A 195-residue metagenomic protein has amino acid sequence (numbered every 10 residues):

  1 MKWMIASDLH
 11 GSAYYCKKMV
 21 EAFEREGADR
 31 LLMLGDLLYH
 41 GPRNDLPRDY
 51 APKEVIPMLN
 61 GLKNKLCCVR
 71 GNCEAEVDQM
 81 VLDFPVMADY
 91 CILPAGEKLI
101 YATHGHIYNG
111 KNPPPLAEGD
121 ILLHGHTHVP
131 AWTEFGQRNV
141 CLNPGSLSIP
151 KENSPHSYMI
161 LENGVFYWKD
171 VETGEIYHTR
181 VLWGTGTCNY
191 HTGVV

Functional and structural regions predicted by a protein language model:
K2-A95: Core catalytic region of metal-dependent phosphoesterases/phosphodiesterases, especially metallo-beta-lactamase-like
I5, L32, A102-H104, L123: Structural motif
L9, A51, A102-T103, L147: Long, contiguous hydrophobic alpha-helical segments, chiefly transmembrane helices and signal peptides
D29, I92, Y101, G125 (+2 more regions): Short, intrinsically disordered/low-complexity patches at protein termini and at juxtamembrane boundaries
L37, N72-C73, H104-H106, E172: Short, flexible active-site-adjacent loop segments at beta-strand->alpha-helix junctions, enriched in small/polar
H40-R43, E76-Q79, Y101, G110-N112 (+1 more regions): Short acidic/glycine-rich loop or secondary-structure boundary segments that cap or lie
M87-A88, G96-L99, H106-G184: Conserved beta-sheet core of the metallophosphoesterase superfamily
W183-V195: Non-catalytic terminal accessory segments
